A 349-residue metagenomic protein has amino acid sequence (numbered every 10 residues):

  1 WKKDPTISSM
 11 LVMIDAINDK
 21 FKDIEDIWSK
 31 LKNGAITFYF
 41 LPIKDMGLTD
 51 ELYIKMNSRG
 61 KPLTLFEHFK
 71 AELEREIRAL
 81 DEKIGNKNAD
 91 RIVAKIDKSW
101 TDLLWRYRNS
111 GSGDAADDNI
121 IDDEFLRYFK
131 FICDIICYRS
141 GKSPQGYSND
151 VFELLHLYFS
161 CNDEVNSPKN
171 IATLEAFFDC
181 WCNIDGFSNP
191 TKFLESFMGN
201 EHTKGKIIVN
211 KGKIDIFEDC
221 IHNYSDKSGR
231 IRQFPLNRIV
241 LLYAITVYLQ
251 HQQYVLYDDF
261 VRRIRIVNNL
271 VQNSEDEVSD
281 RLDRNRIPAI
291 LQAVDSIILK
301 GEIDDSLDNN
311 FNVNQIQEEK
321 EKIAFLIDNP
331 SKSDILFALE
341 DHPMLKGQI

Functional and structural regions predicted by a protein language model:
W1-I349: Flexible coil/loop and intrinsically disordered segments
